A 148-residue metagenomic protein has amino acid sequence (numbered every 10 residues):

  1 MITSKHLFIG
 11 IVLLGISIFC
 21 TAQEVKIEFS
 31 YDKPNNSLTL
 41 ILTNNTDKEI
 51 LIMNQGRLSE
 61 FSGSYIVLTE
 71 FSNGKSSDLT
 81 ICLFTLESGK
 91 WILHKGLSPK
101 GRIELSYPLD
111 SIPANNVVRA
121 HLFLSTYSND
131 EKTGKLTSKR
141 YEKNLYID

Functional and structural regions predicted by a protein language model:
M1-V25: Bacterial Sec-dependent N-terminal signal peptides
C20-K33, T46-K48: Low-complexity, acidic Ser/Thr/Pro/Gly-rich terminal tails and inter-domain linkers that flank the onset of structured
N36-L38: Structural beta-strand segments of beta-rich domains
L40-D47, E70-F71: Asparagine-centered strand-capping/turn motif at beta-strand->loop junctions
M53-H94: The feature marks short-to-medium sequence segments in extracytoplasmic or secretory-pathway proteins
L79-N116: Short, solvent-exposed, Trp/other aromatic-anchored flexible loops in extracytoplasmic proteins
L109-G134: Short, surface-exposed ligand- or partner-binding patches at beta-edge/loop junctions that are enriched in aromatics
E131-D148: Short beta-strand elements
